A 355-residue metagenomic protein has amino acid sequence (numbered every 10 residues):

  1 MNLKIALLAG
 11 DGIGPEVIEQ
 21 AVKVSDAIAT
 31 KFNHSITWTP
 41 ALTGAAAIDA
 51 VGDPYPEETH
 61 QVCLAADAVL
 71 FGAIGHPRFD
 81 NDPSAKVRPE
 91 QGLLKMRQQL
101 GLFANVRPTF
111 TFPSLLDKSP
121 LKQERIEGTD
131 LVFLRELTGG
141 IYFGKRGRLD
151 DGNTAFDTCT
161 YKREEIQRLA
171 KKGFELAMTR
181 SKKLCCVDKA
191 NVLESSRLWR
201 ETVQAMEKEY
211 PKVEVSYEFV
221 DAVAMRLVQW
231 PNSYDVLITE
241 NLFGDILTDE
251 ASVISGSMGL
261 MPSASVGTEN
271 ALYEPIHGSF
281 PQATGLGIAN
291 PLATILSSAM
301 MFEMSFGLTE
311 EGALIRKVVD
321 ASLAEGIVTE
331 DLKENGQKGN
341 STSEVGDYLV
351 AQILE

Functional and structural regions predicted by a protein language model:
A6-K23, I28-A29, D151-D221, S233: Glycine-rich phosphate/diphosphate-binding loop of Rossmann-like nucleotide-binding domains
D11-G14, D67, L134, G173 (+4 more regions): Buried hydrophobic positions in well-ordered alpha/beta secondary-structure cores of metabolic enzymes
A21, S25, V203, T294-S305 (+1 more regions): Buried hydrophobic packing segments
N33-E57, M225-L227: N-terminal beta-loop-helix "entrance" segment that forms/cooperates in small-molecule cofactor or anionic ligand
A45-I48, V228-I327: Glycine-rich phosphate/nucleotide-binding loop
D49-F156, L242-G244: N-terminal glycine-rich phosphate/adenylate-binding segment common to multiple enzyme folds
T138-R180, L184, A190-V192, Y210 (+2 more regions): Glycine-rich phosphate/pyrophosphate-binding loop and the adjoining helix
N191, W199-R200, M206-G259, I353: Accessory "access/gating" subregions that flank catalytic or transport cores
